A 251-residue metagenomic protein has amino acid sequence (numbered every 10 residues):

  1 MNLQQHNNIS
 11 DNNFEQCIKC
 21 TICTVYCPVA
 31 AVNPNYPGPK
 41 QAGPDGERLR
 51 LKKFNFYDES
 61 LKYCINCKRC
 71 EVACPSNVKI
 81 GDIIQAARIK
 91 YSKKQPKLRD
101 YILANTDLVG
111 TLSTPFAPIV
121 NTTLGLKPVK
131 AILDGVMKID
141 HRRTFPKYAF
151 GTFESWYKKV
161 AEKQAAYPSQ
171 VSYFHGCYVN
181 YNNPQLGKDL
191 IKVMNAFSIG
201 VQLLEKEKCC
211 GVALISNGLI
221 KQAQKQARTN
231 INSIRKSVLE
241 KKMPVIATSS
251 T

Functional and structural regions predicted by a protein language model:
M1-I18: Generic start-of-chain signal for non-secretory N-termini
M1-N2, C27, C210: Intrinsic structural disorder
N8, F14, K40-E207, L214-T251: Iron-sulfur-cluster electron-transfer modules
E15-P44: N-terminal cofactor/phosphate-binding cores enriched in small/glycine residues, especially glycine-rich loops such as
